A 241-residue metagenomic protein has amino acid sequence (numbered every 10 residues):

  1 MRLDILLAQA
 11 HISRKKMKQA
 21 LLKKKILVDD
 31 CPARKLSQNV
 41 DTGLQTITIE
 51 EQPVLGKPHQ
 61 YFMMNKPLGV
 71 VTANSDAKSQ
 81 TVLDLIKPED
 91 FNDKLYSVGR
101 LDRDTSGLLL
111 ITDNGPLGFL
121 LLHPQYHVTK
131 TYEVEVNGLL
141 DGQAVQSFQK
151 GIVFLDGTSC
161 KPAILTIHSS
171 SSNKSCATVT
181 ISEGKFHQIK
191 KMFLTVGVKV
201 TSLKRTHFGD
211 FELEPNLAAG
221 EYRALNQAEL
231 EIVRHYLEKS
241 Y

Functional and structural regions predicted by a protein language model:
M1-Y241: Basic, flexible Lys/Arg- and Gly-enriched helix-loop patches that mediate nucleic-acid binding at interfaces with rRNA
